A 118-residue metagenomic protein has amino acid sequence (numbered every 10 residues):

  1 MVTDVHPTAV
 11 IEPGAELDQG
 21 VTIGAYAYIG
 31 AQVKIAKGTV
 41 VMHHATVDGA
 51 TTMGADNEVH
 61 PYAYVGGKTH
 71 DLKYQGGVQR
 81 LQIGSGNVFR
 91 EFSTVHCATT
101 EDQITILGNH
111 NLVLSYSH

Functional and structural regions predicted by a protein language model:
T3, A9, A15, G20-I23 (+14 more regions): A structural motif detector for beta-strand N-caps
V10-I11, V47, G76, T100-E101: Short, small/polar residue-rich loop motifs at catalytic or cofactor-binding pockets
K68-V78: Short, flexible, glycine-rich and Lys/Arg-enriched loop motifs at helix boundaries that contact anionic partners
D71-K73, E101-I104: Short, small-residue-enriched loops and turns at beta-alpha junctions that line or gate enzyme active sites
H96-C97: A positional/architectural concept
